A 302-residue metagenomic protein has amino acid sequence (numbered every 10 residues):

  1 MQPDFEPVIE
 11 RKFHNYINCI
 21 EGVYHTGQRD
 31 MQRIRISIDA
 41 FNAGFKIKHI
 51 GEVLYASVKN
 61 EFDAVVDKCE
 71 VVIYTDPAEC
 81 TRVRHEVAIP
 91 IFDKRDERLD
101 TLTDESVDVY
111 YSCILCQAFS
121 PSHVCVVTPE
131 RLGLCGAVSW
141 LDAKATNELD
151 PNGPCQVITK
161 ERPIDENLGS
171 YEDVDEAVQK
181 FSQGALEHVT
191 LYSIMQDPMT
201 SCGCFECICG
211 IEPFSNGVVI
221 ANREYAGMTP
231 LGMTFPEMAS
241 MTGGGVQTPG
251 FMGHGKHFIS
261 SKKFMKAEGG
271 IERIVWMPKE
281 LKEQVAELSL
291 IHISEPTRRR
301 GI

Functional and structural regions predicted by a protein language model:
M1-I73: Long, charged N-terminal interaction/targeting segments
V71-S112: Secreted, propeptide-processed cysteine-rich mini-domains
V109-S112, P121, R131, M195-G203: Short metal-coordination and nucleic-acid-contact micro-motifs, chiefly zinc-binding Cys/His arrays
H123-V126, P213-E237: Short recognition patches in nucleic-acid-associated and regulatory proteins
P129-S139: Cysteine-rich micro-motifs
L141-N152, M241-T248: Short metal-binding segments enriched for Cys and/or His
T146-P198: Long, charge-rich boundary regions
I291-I302: Single conserved hydrophobic/aromatic residue that forms the stacking wall/gate of nucleotide- or nucleobase-binding
